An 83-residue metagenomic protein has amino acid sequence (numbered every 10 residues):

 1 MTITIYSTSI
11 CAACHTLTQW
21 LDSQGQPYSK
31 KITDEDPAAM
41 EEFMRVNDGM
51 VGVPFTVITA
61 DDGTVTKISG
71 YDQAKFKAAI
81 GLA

Functional and structural regions predicted by a protein language model:
M1-Q26: Local sequence-structure signature of Cys/Sec-based thiol-disulfide redox active-site neighborhoods
T2-T4, S29, G63-V65: Short active-site oxyanion
S9, D34-E35, Y71: Short beta->alpha linker loops
H15, Q19, E41, T66 (+1 more regions): Alpha-helical elements of the RecA-like P-loop NTPase motor core of helicases
T16-T18, G25, R45, D61 (+1 more regions): Non-catalytic interaction surface on structured domains
I32-V51, D62, I80-L82: Thioredoxin-like thiol-disulfide oxidoreductase module
I58-A83: Non-catalytic, surface beta->alpha helical segment in thiol-disulfide oxidoreductase systems
